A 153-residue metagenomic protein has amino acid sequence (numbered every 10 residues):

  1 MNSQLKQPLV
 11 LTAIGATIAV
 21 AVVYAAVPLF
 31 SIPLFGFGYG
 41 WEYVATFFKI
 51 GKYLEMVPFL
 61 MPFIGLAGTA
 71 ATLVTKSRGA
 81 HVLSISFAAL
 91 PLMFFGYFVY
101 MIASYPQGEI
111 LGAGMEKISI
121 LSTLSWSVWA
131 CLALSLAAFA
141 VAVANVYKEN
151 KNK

Functional and structural regions predicted by a protein language model:
M1-K153: Compact integral membrane and secretory-pathway proteins
